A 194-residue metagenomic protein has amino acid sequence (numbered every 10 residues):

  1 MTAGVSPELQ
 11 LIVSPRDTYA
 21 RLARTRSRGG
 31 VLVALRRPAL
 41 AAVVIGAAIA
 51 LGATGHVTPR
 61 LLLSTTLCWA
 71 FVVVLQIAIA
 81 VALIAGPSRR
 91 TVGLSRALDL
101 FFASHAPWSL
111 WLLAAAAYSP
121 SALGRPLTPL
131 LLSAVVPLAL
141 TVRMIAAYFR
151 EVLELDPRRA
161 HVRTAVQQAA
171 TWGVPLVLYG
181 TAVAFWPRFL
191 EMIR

Functional and structural regions predicted by a protein language model:
T2-L98: Selected alpha-helical membrane-embedding segments in polytopic membrane proteins
V33, A115-A116, Q167, Y179 (+1 more regions): Residue-level signal for alpha-helical context at structural boundaries
V44, T54-H56, S121-L123, V183-W186: Short, intrinsically disordered/low-complexity patches at protein termini and at juxtamembrane boundaries
I45-A50, L112-S119, P175, Y179: Structural signal for membrane-spanning alpha-helices in multi-pass inner-membrane proteins, emphasizing helix cores
R60-L83, L94, L98-G173: Selective recognition of hydrophobic, aromatic-rich stretches within alpha-helical transmembrane segments of polytopic
L176-R194: Juxtamembrane boundary at the C-terminal end of a transmembrane helix
